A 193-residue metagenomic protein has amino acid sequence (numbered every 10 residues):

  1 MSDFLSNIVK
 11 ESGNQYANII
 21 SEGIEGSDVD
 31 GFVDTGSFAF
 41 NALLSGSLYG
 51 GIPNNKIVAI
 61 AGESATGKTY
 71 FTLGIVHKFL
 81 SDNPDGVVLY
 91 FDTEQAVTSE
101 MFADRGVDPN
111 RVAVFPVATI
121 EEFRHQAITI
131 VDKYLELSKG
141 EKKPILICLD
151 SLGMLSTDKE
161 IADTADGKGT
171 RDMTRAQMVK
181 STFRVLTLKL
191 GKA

Functional and structural regions predicted by a protein language model:
S2-V112, F123-D132: The Walker A/P-loop phosphate-binding site
S81, T170-A193: Substrate-engagement module of ASCE P-loop NTPases
D85-V87, K142-L146, K192-A193: Loop/turn-to-beta-strand initiation segments
V97, L155-S156: Catalytic P-loop NTPase motifs of RecA-like helicase/translocase cores
R111-E121, I161-M178: Flexible beta-alpha connector loops of hexameric P-loop NTPases
A127-I147, L186-L188: Short amphipathic alpha-helices and their capping/turn segments at secondary-structure boundaries
S151: Walker B catalytic acidic pair
S156-T164, L190: Conserved ATPase-coupling elements of RecA-like P-loop NTPase cores
